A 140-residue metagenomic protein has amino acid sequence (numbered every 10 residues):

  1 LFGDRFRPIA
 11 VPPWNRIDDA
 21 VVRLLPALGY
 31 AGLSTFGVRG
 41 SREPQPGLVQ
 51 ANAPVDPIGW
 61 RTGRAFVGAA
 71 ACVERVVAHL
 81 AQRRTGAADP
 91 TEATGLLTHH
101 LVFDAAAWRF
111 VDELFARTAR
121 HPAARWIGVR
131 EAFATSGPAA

Functional and structural regions predicted by a protein language model:
L1, R42-A87: Alpha-helical scaffold elements lining the catalytic groove of polysaccharide deacetylases
L1-D56, F103-F110: Catalytic domains of cell-wall/extracellular-matrix polysaccharide-remodeling enzymes, centered on de-N-acetylation
L1-F6, G86-D89, H121: A structural motif corresponding to the C-terminal end of an alpha-helix and its immediate exit/capping segment
V11, T62, L97: Active-site-adjacent beta-strand anchor residues
D19, R23, A70-T85, A105-A116: Amphipathic, non-transmembrane alpha-helical secondary structure
G32-L33, G37, A88-A140: C-terminal domain-boundary segment and adjacent tail
